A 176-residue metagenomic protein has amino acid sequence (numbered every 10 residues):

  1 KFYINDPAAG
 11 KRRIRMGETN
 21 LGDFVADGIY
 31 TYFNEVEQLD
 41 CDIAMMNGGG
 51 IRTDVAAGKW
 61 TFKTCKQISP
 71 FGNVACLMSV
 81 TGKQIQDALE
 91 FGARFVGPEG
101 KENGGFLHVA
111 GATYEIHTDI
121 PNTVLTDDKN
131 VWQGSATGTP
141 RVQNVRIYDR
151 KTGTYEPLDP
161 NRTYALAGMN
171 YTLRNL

Functional and structural regions predicted by a protein language model:
F2-E18: Glycine-rich phosphate/diphosphate-binding loops and the adjacent beta-loop-alpha structural elements that coordinate
T19, D23-L176: Feature captures C-terminal
